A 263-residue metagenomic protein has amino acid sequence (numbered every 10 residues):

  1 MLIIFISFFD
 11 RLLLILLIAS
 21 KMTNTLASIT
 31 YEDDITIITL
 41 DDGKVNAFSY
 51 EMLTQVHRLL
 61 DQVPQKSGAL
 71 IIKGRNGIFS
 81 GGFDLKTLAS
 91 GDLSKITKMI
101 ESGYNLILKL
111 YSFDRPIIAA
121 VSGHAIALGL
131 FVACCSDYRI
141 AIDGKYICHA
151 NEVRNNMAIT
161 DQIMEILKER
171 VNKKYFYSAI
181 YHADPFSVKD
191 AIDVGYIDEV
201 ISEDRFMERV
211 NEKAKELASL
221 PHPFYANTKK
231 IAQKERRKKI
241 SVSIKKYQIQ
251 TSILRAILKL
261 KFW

Functional and structural regions predicted by a protein language model:
F5-K73: Conserved CoA-thioester-binding segment of acyl-CoA-metabolizing enzymes
T54, K66, G74-N105: Glycine- (often His-adjacent) and acidic-residue-rich active-site loop that binds/positions the CoA thioester
L59-Q62, S102-F113: Catalytic-core regions built around general acid/base machinery
K73, A120-V121: Structural motif
I126-A179, R209: CoA-thioester-processing core
A141-I142, V194-S243: C-terminal long alpha-helix characteristic of the crotonase
A183-D190: Acidic, divalent-metal-coordinating active-site segment for phosphoryl/phosphodiester hydrolysis, typified by short
I231, E235-W263: Intrinsically disordered, low-complexity segments enriched in small/flexible residues
